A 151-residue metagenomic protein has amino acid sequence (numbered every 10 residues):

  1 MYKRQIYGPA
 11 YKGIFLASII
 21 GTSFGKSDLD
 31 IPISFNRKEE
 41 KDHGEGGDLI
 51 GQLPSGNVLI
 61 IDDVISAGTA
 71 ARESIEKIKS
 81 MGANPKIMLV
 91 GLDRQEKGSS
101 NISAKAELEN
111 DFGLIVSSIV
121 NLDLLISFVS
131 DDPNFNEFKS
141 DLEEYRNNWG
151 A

Functional and structural regions predicted by a protein language model:
M1-Y2: Short, small-residue-biased leader/transition segments that mark boundaries at the very start of proteins
I6-Y7, S34, K86, S117: Structural detector of well-ordered beta-strand residues that form the stable sheet scaffold of enzyme domains
Y7-G8, D42-E45, A83: Glycine-centered small-residue hotspots that permit tight backbone geometry or close packing
P9-A10, N36-E39, L92: Fold-independent oxyanion-binding glycine-rich loops and adjacent beta-strand/coil segments at enzyme active sites
A10-L16: Gly/Ser/Thr-rich loops at beta-strand to alpha-helix junctions that form or flank small-molecule/cofactor-binding
L16-V58, T69-E73, K139-S140: Short, glycine/charge-rich flexible loops or terminal/linker lids adjacent to PRPP-binding catalytic cores
L49-Q95: A contiguous pocket-lining binding segment that forms or flanks enzyme active sites
K77-A151: PRPP-dependent phosphoribosyltransferase catalytic core
